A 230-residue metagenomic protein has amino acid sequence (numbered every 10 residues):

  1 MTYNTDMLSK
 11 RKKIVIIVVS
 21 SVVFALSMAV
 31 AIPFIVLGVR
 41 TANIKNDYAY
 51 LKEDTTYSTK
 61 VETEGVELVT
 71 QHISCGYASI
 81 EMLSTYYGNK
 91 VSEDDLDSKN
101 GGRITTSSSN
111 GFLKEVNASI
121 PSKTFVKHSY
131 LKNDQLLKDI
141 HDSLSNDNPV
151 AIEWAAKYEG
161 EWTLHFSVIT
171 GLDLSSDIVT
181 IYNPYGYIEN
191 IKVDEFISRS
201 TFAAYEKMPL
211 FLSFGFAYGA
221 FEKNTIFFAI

Functional and structural regions predicted by a protein language model:
L8-S109, A156, L174-S175, Y218-G219 (+1 more regions): Active-site-adjacent structural segments surrounding the nucleophilic cysteine of cysteine proteases and isopeptidases
I16, L172-I230: Noncatalytic regulatory segments and standalone regulatory/sensor domains
S74, A78-M82, D95, G111-E115 (+5 more regions): Extracytoplasmic/secreted proteins, especially bacterial periplasmic and envelope-associated proteins
S79, L83-Y87, N100, V116 (+5 more regions): Sec/Tat-exported extracytoplasmic proteins
S98-G101, Y130-Q135: Short linear loop/turn motifs
S108-N133, S143-S145, V150, T163: Mid-length scaffold segments of soluble, non-membrane domains
N133-N183: Active-site-adjacent substructure of cysteine-protease-like catalytic cores
